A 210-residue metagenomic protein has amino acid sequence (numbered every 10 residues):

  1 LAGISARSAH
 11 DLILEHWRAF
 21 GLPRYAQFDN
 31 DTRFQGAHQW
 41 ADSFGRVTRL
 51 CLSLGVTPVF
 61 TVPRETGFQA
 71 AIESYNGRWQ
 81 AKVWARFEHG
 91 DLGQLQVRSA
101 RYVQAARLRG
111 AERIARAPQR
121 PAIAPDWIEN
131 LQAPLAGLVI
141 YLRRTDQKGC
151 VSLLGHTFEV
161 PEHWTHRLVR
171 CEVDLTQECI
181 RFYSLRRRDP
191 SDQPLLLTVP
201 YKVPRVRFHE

Functional and structural regions predicted by a protein language model:
L1-Y25, P200-P204: Active-site beta-loop-alpha junctions of metal-dependent nucleic acid enzymes, especially the RNase H-like/DDE
I4, W17-W40, V62-R64, Q69 (+1 more regions): Acidic/histidine-rich, metal-coordinating catalytic segments
S5-A9, D42-S43, H163: Short, glycine/acidic-rich beta->alpha junctions
R7-I13, A19-F20, L52-S53, V139-C150: Mobile-element integrase/transposase regions, centering on the N-terminal DNA-binding/Zn-coordinating module
L12, G45-R46: Short Gly/charged-rich anion-binding patches and loops
L22-R24, V56, S152: Short, well-ordered coil/turn segments that N-cap beta-strands
W40, V47-E129, P134, L175: Charged alpha-helix within mobile-element recombinases
V103-E210: C-terminal, beta-rich DNA-binding module of retroviral/retroelements integrases
